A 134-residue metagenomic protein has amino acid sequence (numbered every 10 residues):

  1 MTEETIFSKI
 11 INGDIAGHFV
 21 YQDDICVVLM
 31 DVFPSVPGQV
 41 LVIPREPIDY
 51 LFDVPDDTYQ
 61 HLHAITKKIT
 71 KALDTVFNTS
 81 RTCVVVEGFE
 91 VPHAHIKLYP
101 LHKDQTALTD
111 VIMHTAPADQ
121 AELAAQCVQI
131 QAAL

Functional and structural regions predicted by a protein language model:
M1-L134: HIT superfamily nucleotide-processing domains
